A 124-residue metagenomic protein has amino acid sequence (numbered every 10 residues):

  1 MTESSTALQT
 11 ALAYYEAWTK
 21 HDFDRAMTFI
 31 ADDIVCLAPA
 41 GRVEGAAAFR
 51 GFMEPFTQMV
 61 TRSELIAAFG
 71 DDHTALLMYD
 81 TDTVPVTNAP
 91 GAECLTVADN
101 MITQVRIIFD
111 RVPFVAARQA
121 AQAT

Functional and structural regions predicted by a protein language model:
M1-T124: C-terminal and inter-domain tail/linker signature
